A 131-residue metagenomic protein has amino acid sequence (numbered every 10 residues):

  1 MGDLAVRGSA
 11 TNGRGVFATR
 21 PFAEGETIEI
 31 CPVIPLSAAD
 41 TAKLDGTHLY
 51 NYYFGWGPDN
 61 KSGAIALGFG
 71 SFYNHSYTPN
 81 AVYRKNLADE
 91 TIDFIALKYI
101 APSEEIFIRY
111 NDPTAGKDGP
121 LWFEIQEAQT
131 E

Functional and structural regions predicted by a protein language model:
M1-E131: Conserved catalytic SET/PR domain of SAM-dependent protein methyltransferases, capturing the structural core that binds
